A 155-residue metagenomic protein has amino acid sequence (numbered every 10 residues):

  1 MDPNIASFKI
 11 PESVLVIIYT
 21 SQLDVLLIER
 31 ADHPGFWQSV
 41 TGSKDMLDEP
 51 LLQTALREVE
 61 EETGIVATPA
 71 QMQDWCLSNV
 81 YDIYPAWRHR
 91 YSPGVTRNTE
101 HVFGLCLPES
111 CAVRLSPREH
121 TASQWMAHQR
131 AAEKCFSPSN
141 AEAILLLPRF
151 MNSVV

Functional and structural regions predicted by a protein language model:
M1-T20, S92-P93: Acidic, metal-coordinating catalytic segment for phosphate/diphosphate chemistry, firing primarily on the Nudix
P11, S39, T96-E100: Short connector loops at helix/strand junctions that flank enzyme active sites, especially segments positioning acidic
E12-V14, L23, E100-H101, T121: Change "...and in nucleic-acid phosphodiester-cleaving endonucleases..." to "...and in nucleic-acid processing enzymes
I18, E29, G104-C106: Short, well-ordered beta-strand micro-motif
T20-T68: Conserved Nudix-box catalytic region and its N-terminal flanking loop in Nudix hydrolases and closely related
I65-C111: Active-site segment of metal-dependent pyrophosphate-handling enzymes, primarily the Nudix hydrolase catalytic core
H101-I144: NUDIX/MutT-family hydrolases
L146-V154: C-terminal alpha-helix
